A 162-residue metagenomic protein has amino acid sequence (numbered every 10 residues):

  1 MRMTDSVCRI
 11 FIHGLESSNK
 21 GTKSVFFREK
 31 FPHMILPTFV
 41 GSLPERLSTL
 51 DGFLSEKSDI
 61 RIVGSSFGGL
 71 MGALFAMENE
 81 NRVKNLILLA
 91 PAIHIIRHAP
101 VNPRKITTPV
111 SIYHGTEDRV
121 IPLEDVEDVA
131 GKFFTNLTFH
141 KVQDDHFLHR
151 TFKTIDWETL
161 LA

Functional and structural regions predicted by a protein language model:
M3-K57: Active-site catalytic motif of lipid deacylating hydrolases and related acyltransferases
S17-S18, H94-I95, E117-I121, H146-F147: Acidic catalytic loop of the alpha/beta-hydrolase fold
K23-S24, P122-G131, K153: Short alpha-helix in the alpha/beta-hydrolase fold that links the catalytic acid
G64-A73: Gly/Ala-rich beta-loop-alpha elbow adjacent to hydrolase catalytic centers
N81-H94: A conserved short beta-strand
I106-T107, S111-H114, D118: Short beta-strand/loop motif that positions the catalytic acidic residue of the alpha/beta-hydrolase fold
E127, H149-A162: Post-His helix in hydrolase/transferase enzymes
G131-R150: Catalytic histidine neighborhood in serine/cysteine hydrolases with alpha/beta-hydrolase-type architecture
